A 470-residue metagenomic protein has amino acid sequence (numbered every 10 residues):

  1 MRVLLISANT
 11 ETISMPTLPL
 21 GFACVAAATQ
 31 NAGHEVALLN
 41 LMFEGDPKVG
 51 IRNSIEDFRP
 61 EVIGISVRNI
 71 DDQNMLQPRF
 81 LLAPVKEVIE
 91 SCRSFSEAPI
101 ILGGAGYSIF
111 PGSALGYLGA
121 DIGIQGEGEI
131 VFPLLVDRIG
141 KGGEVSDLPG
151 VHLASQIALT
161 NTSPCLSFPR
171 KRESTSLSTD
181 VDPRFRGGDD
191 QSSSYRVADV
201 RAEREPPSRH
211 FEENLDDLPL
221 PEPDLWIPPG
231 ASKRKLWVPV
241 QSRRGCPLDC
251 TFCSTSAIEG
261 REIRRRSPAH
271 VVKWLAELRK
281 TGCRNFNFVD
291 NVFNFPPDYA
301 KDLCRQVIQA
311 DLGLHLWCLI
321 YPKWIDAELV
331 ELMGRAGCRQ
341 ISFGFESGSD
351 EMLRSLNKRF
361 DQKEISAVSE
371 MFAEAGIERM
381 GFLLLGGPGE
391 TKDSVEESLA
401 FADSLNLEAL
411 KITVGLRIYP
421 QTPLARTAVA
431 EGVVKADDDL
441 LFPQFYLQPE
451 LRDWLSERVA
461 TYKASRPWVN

Functional and structural regions predicted by a protein language model:
M1-W274, K280: Acidic, low-complexity intrinsically disordered segments
R2-T10, H152-S155, R204, E378 (+1 more regions): C-terminal accessory regions of radical SAM enzymes
V3, I100, L148-P149, F286 (+4 more regions): Hydrophobic/aromatic residues located in beta-strands of well-ordered beta-sheets within soluble catalytic
T12-I13, N69-M75, P111-G112, L248 (+5 more regions): Flexible glycine/acidic-rich beta-alpha junction loops that bind and position SAM and/or redox cofactors in anaerobic
A32-E35, S91-A98, T281, A310 (+4 more regions): A structural motif corresponding to the C-terminal end of an alpha-helix and its immediate exit/capping segment
G64-V67, G128, V330-G348, L410-L416: Non-cysteine beta-strand/loop elements that form the S-adenosyl-L-methionine
P111-Y117, L329, P388-D403: Catalytic cores of alpha/beta
D216-F382, A400: Radical SAM [4Fe-4S] cluster-binding motif and immediate context
